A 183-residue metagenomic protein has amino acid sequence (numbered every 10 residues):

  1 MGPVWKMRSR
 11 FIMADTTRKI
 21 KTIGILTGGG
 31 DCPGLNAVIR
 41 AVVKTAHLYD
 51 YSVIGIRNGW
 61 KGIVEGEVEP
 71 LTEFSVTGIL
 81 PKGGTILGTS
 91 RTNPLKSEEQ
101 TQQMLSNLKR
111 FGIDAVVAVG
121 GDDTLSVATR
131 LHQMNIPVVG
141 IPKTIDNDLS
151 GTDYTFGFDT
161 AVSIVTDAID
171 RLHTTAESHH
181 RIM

Functional and structural regions predicted by a protein language model:
A14-D15, I63-A118, D123, F156-D170: Glycine-rich oxoanion-binding loops at beta->alpha junctions
T16-V64: N-terminal phosphate-binding or glycine-rich loops at protein starts, especially the Walker A/P-loop of NTPases
T22-G30, L35, L108-D123, M183: A short, small-residue-rich loop immediately preceding and capping a beta-strand
G28-D31, I56-G62, R91-T92, G121-T124 (+2 more regions): Short, ordered loop/turn segments at secondary-structure junctions
A37-V42, D122-I136: Short Gly/Thr/Asp-enriched flexible loops that form oxyanion-binding sites at enzyme active sites
I54-I56, L131-T155, D159-I164: Short, acidic/small-residue loops that bind anionic groups at enzyme active sites
T166-M183: Polyanion-binding loop/helix "lid" in catalytic or ligand-binding cores
